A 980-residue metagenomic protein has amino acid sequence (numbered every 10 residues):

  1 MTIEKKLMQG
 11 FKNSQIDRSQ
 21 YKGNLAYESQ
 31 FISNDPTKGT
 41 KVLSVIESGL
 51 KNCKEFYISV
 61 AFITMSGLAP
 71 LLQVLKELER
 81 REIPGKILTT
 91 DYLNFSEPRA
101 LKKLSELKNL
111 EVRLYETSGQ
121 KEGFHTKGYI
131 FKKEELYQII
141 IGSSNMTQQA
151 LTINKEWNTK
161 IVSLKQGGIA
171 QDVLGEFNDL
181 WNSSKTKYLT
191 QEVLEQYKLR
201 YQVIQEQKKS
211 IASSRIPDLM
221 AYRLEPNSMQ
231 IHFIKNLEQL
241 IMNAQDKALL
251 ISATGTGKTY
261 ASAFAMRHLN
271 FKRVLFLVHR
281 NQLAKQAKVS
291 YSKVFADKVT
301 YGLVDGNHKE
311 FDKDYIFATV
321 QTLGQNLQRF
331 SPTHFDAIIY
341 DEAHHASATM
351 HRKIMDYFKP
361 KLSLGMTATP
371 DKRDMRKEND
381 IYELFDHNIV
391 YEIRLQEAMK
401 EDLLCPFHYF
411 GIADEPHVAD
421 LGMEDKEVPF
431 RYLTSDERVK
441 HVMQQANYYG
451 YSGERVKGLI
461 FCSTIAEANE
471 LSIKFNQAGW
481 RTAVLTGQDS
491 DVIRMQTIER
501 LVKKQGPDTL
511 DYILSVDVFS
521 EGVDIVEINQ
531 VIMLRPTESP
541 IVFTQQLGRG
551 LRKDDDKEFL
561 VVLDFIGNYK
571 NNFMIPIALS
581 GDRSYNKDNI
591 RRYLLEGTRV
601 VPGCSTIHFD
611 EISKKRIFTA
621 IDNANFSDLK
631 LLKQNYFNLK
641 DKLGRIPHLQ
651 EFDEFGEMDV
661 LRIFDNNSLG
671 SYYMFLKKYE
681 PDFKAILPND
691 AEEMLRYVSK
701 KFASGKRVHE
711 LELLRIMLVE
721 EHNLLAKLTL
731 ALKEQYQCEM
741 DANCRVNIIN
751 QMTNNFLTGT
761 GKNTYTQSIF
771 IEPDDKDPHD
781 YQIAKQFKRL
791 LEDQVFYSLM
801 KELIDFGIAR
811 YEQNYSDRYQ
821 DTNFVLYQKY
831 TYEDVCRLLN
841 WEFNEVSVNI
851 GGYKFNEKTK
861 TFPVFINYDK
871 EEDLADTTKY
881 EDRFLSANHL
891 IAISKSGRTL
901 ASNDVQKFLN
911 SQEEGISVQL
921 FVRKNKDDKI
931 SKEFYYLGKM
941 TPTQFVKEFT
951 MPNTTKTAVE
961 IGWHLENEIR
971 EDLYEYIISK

Functional and structural regions predicted by a protein language model:
M1-N227, I231, H344: PLD/PLD-like phosphodiesterase catalytic module centered on the HKD motif
R200-P226, L237, N447-Y448, S452-G453 (+2 more regions): Long, largely alpha-helical accessory region at the distal end of helicase-like NTP-driven motors
M242-M266, R280: Walker A/P-loop
K285, G302-K309, N469-E470, W480-V516: Conserved helicase ATPase core of P-loop NTP-dependent helicases/translocases
H345-H408: Post-DEXD/H (motif II) to motif III coupling segment of the RecA-like Helicase ATP-binding lobe
N388-L459: Conserved interdomain linker/interface between the two RecA-like ATPase lobes of SF2 helicase motors
P540-Q545, R549-L579: Conserved segment of the helicase C-terminal RecA-like domain
M694-V698, R707-L711, M717, N823-E933: Acidic, glycine-rich low-complexity segments with interspersed aromatic residues
